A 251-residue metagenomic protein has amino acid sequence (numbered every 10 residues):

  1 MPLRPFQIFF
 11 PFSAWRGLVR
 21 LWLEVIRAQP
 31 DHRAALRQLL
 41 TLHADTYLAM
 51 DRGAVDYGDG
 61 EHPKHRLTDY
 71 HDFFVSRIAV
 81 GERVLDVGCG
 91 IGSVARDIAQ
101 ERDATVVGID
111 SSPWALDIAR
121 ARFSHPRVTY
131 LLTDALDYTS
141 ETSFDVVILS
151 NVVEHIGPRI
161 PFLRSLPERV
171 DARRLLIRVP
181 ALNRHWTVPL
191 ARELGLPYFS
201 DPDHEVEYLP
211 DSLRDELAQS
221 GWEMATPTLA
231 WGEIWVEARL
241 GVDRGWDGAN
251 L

Functional and structural regions predicted by a protein language model:
M1-T142, S150, P161-L163, R192 (+3 more regions): Conserved N-terminal segment of class I S-adenosyl-L-methionine
R83, R173-L176: Short glycine-centered segments of the SAM/dcSAM-binding site in methyltransferase folds
R102, P126, V170-D171, G221: Residues at helix C-cap/C′ positions in short coil/turn segments immediately following an alpha-helix
I148-G157: A short SAM/SAH-binding and catalytic strip from SAM-dependent methyltransferases
P161-R174: A short glycine-rich, Lys/Arg-flanked "PGG" loop and its adjoining helix->strand segment in the class I
L176-Y198: Conserved class I S-adenosyl-L-methionine
H204-S220: Short alpha-helix
